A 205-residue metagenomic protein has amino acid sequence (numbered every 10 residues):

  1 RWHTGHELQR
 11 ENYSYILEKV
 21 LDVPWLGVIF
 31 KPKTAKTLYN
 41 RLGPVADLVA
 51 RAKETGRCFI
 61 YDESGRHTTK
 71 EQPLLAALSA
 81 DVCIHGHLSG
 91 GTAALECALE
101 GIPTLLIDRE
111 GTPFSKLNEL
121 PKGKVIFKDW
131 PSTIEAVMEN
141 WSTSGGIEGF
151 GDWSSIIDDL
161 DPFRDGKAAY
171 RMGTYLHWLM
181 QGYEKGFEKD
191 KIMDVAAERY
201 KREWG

Functional and structural regions predicted by a protein language model:
R1, K33-T37, R66-H67, S89-G91 (+2 more regions): Short, solvent-exposed loop/turn segments at secondary-structure junctions
R1-E54, I60-E63: Conserved catalytic-core segment of nucleotide-activated headgroup transferases in glycan assembly
S14-Y15, T69-Q72, G91-T92: A generic local structural motif
L26, T34-K36, P131-G205: C-terminal amphipathic helix plus adjacent low-complexity, charged tail appended to glycosyltransferase catalytic
G27, D81-V82: Structural motif
K53-T55, V82-R164: Catalytic binding pocket for nucleotide-activated donors in carbohydrate/polymer assembly enzymes
G56-E71, F127: Active-site donor-binding acidic/aromatic loop of nucleotide-activated sugar and phosphosugar transferases involved
H67-A80, L99: Short acidic alpha-helix that forms the nucleotide-activated donor recognition element in Leloir-type transferases
